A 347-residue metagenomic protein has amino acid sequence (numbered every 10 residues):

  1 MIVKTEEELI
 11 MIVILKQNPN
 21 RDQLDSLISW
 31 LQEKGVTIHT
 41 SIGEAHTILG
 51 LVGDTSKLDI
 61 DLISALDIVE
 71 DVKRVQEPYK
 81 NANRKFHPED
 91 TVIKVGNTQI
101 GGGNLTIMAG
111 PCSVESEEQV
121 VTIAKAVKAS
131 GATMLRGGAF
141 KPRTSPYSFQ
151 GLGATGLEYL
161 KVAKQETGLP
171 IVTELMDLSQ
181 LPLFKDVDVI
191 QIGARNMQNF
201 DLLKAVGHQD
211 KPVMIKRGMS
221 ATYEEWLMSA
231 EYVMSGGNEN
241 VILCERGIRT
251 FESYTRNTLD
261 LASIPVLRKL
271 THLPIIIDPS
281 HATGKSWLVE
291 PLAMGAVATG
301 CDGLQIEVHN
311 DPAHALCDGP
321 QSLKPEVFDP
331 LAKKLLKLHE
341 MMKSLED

Functional and structural regions predicted by a protein language model:
M1-I107: Non-catalytic terminal accessory/regulatory regions of metabolic enzymes
K16, L152, G168-S179, D188-D201 (+3 more regions): Catalytic beta/alpha-barrel core
I93-C112, R143-P146, R268-I277: N-terminal small/glycine-rich loop or linker at the start of catalytic domains across soluble metabolic enzymes
V95, Q209-V308: Catalytic alpha/beta core domains of metabolic enzymes, predominantly
L105-T122, P146-Q150, P170-E174, G193-R195 (+2 more regions): Active-site mouth loops of central-metabolism enzymes
T106-P111, T133-G137, I171-T173, I190-I192 (+4 more regions): Hydrophobic faces of well-ordered beta-strands that scaffold small-molecule active sites in alpha/beta enzyme cores
R136-A154, N310-S322: Glycine-rich, proline-tolerant flexible connector loops at the mouths of alpha/beta enzymes
F149-T173, A205-P212, L261-I275, Q321-S344: Alpha-helix-loop-beta-strand connector modules within alpha/beta enzyme cores
